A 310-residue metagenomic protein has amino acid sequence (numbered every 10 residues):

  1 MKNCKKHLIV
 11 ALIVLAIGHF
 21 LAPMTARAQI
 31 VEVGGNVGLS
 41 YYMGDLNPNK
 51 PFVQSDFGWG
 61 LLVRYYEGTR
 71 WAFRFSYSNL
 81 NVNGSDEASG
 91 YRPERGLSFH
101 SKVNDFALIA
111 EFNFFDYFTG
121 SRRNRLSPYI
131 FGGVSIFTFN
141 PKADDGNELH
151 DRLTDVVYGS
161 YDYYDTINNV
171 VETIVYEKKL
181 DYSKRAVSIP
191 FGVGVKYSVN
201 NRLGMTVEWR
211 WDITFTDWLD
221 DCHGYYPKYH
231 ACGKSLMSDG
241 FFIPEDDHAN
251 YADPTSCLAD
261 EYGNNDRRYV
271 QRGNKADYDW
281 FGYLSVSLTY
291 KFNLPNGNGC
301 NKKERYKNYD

Functional and structural regions predicted by a protein language model:
R27-Y66, P141, D279-S285, T289-P295 (+1 more regions): Short glycine/proline- and aromatic-enriched beta-strand/turn motifs that initiate or cap beta-hairpins
V31, F57-L61, W71, N104-L108 (+3 more regions): Hydrophobic, lipid-facing positions within transmembrane beta-strands of outer-membrane proteins
V31, R70-F73, F118, R202-M205 (+1 more regions): Repeated loop/turn-to-beta-strand initiation elements of outer-membrane beta-barrel proteins
G35-L39, L61-Y65, L108-F114, G132-V134 (+3 more regions): Residues on the lipid-exposed face of transmembrane beta-strands in outer-membrane beta-barrel proteins
M43-K50, R92-V103, V175-D181, Q271-N274: Extracellular loop and loop/strand-boundary signature of outer-membrane beta-barrel proteins
P51-D56, H100-N104, R122-N124, D181-S188 (+1 more regions): Short sequence motifs at beta-strands and strand-loop junctions characteristic of Gram-negative outer-membrane
W71, F75-Y163: Gram-negative (and chloroplast) outer-membrane scaffold detector with strong preference for beta-barrel transmembrane
N200-D310: Predominantly the C-terminal beta-signal and adjacent terminal strand-loop region of outer-membrane beta-barrel
